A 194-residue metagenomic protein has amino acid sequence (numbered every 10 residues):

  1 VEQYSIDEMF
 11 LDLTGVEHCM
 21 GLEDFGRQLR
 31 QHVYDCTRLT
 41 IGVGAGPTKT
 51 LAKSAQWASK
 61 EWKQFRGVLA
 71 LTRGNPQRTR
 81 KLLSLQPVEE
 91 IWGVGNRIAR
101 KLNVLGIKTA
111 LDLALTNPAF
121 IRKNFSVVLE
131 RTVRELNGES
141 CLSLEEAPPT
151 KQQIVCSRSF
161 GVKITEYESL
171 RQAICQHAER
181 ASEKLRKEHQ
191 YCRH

Functional and structural regions predicted by a protein language model:
V1-R134, E183: Gly/Gly-Pro- and Ser/Thr-rich, intrinsically disordered tail segments characteristic of DNA damage-repair and tolerance
E90, I98-H194: DNA-contacting surface of Y-family translesion DNA polymerases
